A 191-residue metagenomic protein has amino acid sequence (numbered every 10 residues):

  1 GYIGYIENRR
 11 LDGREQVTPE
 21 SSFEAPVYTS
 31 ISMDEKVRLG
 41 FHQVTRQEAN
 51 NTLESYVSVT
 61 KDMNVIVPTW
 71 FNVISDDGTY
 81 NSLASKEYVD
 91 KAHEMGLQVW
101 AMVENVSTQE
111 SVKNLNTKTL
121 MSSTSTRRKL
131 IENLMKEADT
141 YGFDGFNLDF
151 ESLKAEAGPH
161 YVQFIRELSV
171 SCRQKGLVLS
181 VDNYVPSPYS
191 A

Functional and structural regions predicted by a protein language model:
G1-E7, L11, R38, L53 (+1 more regions): Generic low-polarity alpha-helical segments
Y2-I31: Boundary regions of SH3-family modules and the immediately adjacent low-complexity/disordered segments in eukaryotic
D34-V44, I74-A191: Chitinase-like catalytic core of GlcNAc-active glycosidases
A49-L53, A84-K86: Short alpha-helical segments and helix-capping/turn motifs at coil-helix boundaries
S55-T60, A191: Mature extracellular/periplasmic domains of secretome proteins
T69-V73: Acidic/histidine-rich, surface-exposed loop or edge segments in extracytoplasmic proteins
